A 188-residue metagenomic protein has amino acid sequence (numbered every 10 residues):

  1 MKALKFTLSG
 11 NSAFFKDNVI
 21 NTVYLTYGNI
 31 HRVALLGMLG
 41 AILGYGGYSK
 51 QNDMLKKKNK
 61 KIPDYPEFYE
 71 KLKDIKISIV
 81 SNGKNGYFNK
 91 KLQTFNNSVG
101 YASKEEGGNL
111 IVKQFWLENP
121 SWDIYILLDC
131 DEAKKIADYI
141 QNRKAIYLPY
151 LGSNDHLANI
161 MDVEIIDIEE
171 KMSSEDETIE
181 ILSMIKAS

Functional and structural regions predicted by a protein language model:
M1-T22, V33: N-terminal, Lys/Arg- and Ser/Thr-rich interaction peptides
K5-F6, L55-N59, Y101-E106: A short linear-motif detector with a strong N-terminal bias
L8, L35-M38, W116, G152: Long, contiguous hydrophobic alpha-helical segments, chiefly transmembrane helices and signal peptides
D17-V99: Glycine/small-residue-rich interface belts in oligomeric ring/scaffold proteins and their assembly partners
Y65, Y69-D74, V80-S188: Internal, well-folded beta-alpha domain core
